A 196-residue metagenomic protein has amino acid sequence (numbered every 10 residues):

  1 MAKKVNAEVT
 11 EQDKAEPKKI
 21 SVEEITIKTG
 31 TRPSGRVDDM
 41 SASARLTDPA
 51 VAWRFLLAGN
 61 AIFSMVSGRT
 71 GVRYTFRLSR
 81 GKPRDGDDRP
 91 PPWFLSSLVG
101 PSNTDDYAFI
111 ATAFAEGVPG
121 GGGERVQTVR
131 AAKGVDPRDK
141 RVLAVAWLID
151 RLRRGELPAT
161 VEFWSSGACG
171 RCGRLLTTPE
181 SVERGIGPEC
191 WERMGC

Functional and structural regions predicted by a protein language model:
M1-A61, G68-F76, P83-D85, R89: Glycine- and charge-rich intrinsically disordered segments
A2, N6, P17-E24, S34 (+5 more regions): Low-complexity, intrinsically disordered short peptide segments enriched in small/polar/basic residues
E8-E11, E16, E23-E24, E116 (+5 more regions): Glutamate identity and glutamate-enriched acidic tracts
W53-V142: N-terminal accessory interaction module
R138-C196: Cys/His-clustered metal-coordination modules, chiefly Zn-binding fingers
